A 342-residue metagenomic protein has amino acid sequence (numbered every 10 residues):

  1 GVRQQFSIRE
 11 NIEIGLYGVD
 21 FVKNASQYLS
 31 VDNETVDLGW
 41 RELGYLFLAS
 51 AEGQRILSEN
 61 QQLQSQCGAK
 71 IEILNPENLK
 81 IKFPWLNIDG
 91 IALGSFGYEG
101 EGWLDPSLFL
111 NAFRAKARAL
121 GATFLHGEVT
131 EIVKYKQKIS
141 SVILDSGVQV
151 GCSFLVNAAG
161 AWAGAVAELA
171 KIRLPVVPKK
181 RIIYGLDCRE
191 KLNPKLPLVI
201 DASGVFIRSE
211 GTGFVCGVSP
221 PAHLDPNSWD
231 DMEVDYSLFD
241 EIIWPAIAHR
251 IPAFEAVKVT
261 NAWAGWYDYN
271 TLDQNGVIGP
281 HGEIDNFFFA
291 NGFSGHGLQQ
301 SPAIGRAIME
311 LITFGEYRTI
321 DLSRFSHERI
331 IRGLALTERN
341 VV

Functional and structural regions predicted by a protein language model:
G1-K82, G204-F206: Dinucleotide-binding Rossmann-like beta1-alpha1 core, especially the glycine-rich loop that anchors the ADP
E13-I14, F47-I56, F96-K116, D231-F239: Short beta-strand to alpha-helix junction loop
W40-E42, F124-L125, P175-R181, P252-A264 (+1 more regions): A short coil-to-beta-strand element that immediately follows conserved catalytic motifs
F96-F154: Helical element adjacent to the flavin cofactor pocket in flavoenzyme catalytic cores
G97-W103, S203, F293-L298: Glycine-rich "substrate-gating" loop/helix at the edge of Rossmann-like oxidoreductase active sites
P106, P245-V342: C-terminal catalytic lobe of FAD-dependent flavoproteins
S146-L196: Central helical "cap/lid" subdomain
R173, D187-N286: Active-site lid/adjacent beta-loop-alpha segment flanking the redox-cofactor pocket in flavoenzymes
